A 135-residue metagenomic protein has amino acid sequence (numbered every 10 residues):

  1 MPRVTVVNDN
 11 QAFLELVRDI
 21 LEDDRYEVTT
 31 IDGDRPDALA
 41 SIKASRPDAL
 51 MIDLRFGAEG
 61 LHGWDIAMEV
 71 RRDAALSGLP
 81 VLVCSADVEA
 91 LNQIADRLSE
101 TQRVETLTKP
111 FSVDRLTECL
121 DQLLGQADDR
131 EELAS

Functional and structural regions predicted by a protein language model:
N8: Conserved acidic carboxylate
Q11-T30, T101: Two-component/phosphorelay signaling modules centered on CheY-like receiver
S45-A58: Active-site beta3 strand of CheY-like receiver
R46, A74-L82: His-Asp phosphorelay/catalytic-motif detector in bacterial-type signaling
H62-S77: Short amphipathic alpha-helix used as the core "switch/output" element in two-component signaling
C84-A86: Hydrophobic/aromatic residues positioned on beta-strands within the core alpha/beta folds
I94-L107: As written
T108-L120: C-terminal output helix
